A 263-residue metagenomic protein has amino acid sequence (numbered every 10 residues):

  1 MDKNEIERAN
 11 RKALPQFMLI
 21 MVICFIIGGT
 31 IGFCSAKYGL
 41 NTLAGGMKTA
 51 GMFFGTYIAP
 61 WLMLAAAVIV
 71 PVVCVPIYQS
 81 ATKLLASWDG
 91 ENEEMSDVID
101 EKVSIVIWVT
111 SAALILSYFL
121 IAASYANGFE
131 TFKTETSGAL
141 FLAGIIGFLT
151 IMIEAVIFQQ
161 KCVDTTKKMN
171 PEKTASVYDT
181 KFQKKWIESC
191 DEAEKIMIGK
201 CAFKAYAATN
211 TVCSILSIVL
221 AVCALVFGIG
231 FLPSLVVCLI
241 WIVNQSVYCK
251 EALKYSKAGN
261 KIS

Functional and structural regions predicted by a protein language model:
M1-T30, P76-T136, C249-S263: Cytosolic-side membrane-entry/anchor segment at the start of a transmembrane helix
R11, T42-A65, D97-I99, F132-A143: Membrane-interface segments at the starts/ends of alpha-helical transmembrane spans
C34-L40, A122-T131, V222-L225: Juxtamembrane "helix-exit" motif on the non-cytosolic side of transmembrane helices
V68-D89, I157-D179: Membrane-water interface of transmembrane alpha-helices
P76-Y78, T136-K167, C223-S263: Alpha-helical transmembrane segments and their immediate juxtamembrane interface regions
D100-V106, K173-M197: Cytosolic juxtamembrane regulatory segments of multi-pass membrane proteins
V106, C201-V212: Loop-to-transmembrane-helix entry motif
C213-C223: Hydrophobic, membrane-inserted alpha-helices
